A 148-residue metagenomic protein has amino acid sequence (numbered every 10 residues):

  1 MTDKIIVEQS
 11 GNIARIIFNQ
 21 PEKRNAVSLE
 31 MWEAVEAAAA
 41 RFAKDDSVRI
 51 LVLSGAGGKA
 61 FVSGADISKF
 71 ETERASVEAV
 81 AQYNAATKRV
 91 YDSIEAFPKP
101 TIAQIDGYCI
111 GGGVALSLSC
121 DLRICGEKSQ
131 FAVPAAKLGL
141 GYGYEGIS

Functional and structural regions predicted by a protein language model:
M1-S54, D92: Conserved CoA-thioester-binding segment of acyl-CoA-metabolizing enzymes
I16, L53, D66, L116-S117: Hydrophobic/aromatic residues within transmembrane alpha-helices of multi-pass small-molecule transporters
N19, N25, G64, G107 (+1 more regions): Conserved phosphate-binding and hydrolysis motifs of nucleotide-dependent enzymes
G55-D92, G139: Glycine- (often His-adjacent) and acidic-residue-rich active-site loop that binds/positions the CoA thioester
V90-A96, Q104, I110-S148: CoA-thioester-processing core
